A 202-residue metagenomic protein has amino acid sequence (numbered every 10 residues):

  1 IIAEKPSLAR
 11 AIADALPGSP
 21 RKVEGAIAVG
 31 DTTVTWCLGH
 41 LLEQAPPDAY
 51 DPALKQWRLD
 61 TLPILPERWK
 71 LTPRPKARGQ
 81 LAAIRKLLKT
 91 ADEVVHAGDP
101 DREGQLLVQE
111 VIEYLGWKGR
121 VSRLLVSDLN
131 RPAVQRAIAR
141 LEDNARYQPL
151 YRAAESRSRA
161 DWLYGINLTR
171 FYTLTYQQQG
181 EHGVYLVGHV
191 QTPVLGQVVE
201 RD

Functional and structural regions predicted by a protein language model:
I1-S158, W162-I166, P193: Intrinsically disordered, low-complexity regulatory segments
A3, D161-D202: Prokaryote-biased recognition of long, low-complexity C-terminal linker/tail segments that are poorly structured
